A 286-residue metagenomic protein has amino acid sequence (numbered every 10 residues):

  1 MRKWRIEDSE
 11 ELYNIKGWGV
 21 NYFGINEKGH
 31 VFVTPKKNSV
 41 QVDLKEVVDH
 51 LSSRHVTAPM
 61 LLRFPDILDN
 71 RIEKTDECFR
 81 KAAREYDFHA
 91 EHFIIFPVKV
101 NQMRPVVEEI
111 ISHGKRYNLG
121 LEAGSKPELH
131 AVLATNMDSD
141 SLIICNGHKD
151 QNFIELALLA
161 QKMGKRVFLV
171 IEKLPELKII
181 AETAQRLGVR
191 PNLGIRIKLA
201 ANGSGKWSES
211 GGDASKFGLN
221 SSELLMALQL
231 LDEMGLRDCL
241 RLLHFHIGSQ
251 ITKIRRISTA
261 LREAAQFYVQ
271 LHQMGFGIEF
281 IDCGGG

Functional and structural regions predicted by a protein language model:
M1-V40: N-terminal basic/disordered segments at the start of proteins
L12-N14, N70, F93, L142-I143: Short acidic/polar alpha-helix capping motifs at helix-coil junctions
G24-N26, L61-L62, G218-N220, G248: Generic, ordered loop/turn and secondary-structure boundary motif
I25-S39, K45-Q102: Low-complexity, highly charged intrinsically disordered N-terminal segments that act as targeting/localization
D87-F280: Active-site-proximal beta-alpha core segment in soluble small-molecule metabolic enzymes
